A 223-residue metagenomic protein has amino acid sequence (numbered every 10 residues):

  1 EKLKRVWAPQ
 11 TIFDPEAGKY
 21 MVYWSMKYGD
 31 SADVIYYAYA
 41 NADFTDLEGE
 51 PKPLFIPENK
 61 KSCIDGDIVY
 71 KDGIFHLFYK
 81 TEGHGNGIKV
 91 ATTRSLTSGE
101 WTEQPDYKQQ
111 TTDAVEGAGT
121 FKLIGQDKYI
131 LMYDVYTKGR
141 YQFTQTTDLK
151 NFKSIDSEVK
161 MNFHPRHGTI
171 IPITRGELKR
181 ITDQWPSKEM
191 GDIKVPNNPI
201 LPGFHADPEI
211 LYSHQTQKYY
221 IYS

Functional and structural regions predicted by a protein language model:
E1-S223: Carbohydrate-active catalytic/glycan-binding domains of CAZyme proteins, especially the secreted or lumenal ectodomains
